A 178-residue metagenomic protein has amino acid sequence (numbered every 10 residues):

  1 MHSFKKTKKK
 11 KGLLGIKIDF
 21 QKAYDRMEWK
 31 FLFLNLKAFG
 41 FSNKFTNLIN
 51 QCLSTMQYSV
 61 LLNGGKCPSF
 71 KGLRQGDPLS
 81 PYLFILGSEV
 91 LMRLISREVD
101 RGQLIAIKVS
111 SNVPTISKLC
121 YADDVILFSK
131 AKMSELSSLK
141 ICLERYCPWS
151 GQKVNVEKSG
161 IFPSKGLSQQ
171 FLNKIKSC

Functional and structural regions predicted by a protein language model:
M1-C178: Nucleotidyl polymerases of mobile genetic elements and RNA viruses
